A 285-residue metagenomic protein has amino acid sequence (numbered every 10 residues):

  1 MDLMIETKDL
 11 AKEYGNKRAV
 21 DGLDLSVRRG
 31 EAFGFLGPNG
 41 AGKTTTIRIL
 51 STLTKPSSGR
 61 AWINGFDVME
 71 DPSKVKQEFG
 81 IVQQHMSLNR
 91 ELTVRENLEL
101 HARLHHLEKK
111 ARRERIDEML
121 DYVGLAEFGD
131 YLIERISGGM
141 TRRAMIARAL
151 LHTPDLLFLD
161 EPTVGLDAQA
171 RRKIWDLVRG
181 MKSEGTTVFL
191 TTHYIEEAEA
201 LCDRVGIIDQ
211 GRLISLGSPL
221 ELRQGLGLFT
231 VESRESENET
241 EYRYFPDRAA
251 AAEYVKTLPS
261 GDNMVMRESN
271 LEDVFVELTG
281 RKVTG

Functional and structural regions predicted by a protein language model:
G59-E70, K74-V75, F79: Conserved ABC transporter NBD signature motif
E99, R103, K110-F128: Conserved ABC ATPase "signature" region
I146: Hydrophobic anchor residue at the start of the ABC signature
T153: Conserved catalytic motifs of ABC-family nucleotide-binding domains
L157-D160: Catalytic Walker B motif of ABC-type/P-loop ATPase nucleotide-binding domains
K173-A250: ABC transporter nucleotide-binding domain
